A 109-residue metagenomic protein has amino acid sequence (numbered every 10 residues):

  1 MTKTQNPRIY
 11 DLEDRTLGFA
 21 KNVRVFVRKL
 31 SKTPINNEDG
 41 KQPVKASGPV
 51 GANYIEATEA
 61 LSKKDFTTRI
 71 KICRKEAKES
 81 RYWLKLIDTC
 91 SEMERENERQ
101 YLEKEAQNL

Functional and structural regions predicted by a protein language model:
M1-L109: Amphipathic alpha-helical assembly/interaction segments
